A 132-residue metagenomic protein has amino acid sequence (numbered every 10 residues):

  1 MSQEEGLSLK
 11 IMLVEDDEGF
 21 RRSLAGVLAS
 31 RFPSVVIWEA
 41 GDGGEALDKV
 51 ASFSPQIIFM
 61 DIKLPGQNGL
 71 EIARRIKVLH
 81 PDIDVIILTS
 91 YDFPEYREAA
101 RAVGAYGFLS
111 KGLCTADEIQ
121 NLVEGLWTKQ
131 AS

Functional and structural regions predicted by a protein language model:
E15: Conserved acidic carboxylate
E18-W38: Two-component/phosphorelay signaling modules centered on CheY-like receiver
E39-I57: Acidic, metal-coordinating helix/loop segments flanking the phosphotransfer/catalytic sites of two-component signaling
D42, N68-E71: Acidic catalytic/metal-coordinating carboxylates
D48, L70-P81: Short amphipathic alpha-helix used as the core "switch/output" element in two-component signaling
P65: The feature encodes the CheY-like receiver
E71, D92-L109, L113-N121: Alpha4 helix (beta4-alpha4-beta5 surface) of REC/receiver domains from two-component response regulators
